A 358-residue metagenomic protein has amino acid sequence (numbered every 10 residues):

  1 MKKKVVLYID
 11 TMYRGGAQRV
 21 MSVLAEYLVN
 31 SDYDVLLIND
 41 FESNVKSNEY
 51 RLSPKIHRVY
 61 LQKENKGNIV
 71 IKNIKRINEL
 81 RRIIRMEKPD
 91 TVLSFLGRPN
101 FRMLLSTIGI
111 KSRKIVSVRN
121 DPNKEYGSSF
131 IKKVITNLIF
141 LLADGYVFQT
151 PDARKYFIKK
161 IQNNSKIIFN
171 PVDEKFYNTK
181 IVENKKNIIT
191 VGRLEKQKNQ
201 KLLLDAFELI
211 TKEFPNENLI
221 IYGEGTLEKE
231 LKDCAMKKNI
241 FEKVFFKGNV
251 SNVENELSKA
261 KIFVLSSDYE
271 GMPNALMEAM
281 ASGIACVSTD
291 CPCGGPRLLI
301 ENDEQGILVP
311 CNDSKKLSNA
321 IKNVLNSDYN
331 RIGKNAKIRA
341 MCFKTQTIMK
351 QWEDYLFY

Functional and structural regions predicted by a protein language model:
V6-L7, I181-K198, L204-F207: Conserved donor-binding/catalytic core segment of Leloir-type glycosyltransferases
L7-G15, R19-I71, Y156-I158, T226-L227: N-terminal strand-loop element at the rim of the active site of nucleotide-sugar-dependent glycosyltransferases
N68-I71, K155-K159, K166-K186: Acidic anion/phosphate-binding donor-loop and adjacent secondary structure in glycosyltransferase catalytic cores
S94-N100, V118: Short His-centered aromatic/hydrophobic patch
N216, M236, E256, N330-C342 (+1 more regions): A short, well-ordered alpha-helix in the C-terminal region of glycosyltransferases
N249, D268: Aromatic "clamp/platform" in nucleotide-sugar-dependent glycosyltransferases that forms part of the donor/acceptor
A285-D290: Short hydrophobic beta-strand element within catalytic cores of glycosyltransferases and related nucleotide-activated
E301-S314, K322-D328: Conserved acidic donor-binding segment of nucleotide-sugar-dependent glycosyltransferases
